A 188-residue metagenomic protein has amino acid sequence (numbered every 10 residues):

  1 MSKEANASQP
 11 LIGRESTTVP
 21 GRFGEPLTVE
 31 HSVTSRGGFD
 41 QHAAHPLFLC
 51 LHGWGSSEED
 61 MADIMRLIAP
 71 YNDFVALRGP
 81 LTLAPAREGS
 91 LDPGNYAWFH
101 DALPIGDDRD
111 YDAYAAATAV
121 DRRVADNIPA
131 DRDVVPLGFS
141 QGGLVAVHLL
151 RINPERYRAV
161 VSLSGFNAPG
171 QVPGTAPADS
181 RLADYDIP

Functional and structural regions predicted by a protein language model:
F23-D131: Serine-hydrolase catalytic machinery in alpha/beta-hydrolase-like enzymes
F39, S162-P188: The feature captures the conserved acid-bearing segment of alpha/beta-hydrolase catalytic domains
G53-S57, L144, G165-A168: Short beta->alpha connector loops
D63, H148-I152: Active-site signature of alpha/beta-hydrolase-fold catalytic machinery across serine- and Asp/Cys-nucleophile hydrolases
P129-F139: Alpha/beta-hydrolase fold nucleophile elbow
V135, A159-V161: Residue in the alpha/beta-hydrolase core beta-strand immediately N-terminal to the catalytic nucleophile
G138-G142, A146: Gly/Ala-rich beta-loop-alpha elbow adjacent to hydrolase catalytic centers
V145-L149, Q171: Hydrolases whose catalytic domains are alpha/beta-hydrolase-1, hotdog thioesterase, or metallo-beta-lactamase-like
